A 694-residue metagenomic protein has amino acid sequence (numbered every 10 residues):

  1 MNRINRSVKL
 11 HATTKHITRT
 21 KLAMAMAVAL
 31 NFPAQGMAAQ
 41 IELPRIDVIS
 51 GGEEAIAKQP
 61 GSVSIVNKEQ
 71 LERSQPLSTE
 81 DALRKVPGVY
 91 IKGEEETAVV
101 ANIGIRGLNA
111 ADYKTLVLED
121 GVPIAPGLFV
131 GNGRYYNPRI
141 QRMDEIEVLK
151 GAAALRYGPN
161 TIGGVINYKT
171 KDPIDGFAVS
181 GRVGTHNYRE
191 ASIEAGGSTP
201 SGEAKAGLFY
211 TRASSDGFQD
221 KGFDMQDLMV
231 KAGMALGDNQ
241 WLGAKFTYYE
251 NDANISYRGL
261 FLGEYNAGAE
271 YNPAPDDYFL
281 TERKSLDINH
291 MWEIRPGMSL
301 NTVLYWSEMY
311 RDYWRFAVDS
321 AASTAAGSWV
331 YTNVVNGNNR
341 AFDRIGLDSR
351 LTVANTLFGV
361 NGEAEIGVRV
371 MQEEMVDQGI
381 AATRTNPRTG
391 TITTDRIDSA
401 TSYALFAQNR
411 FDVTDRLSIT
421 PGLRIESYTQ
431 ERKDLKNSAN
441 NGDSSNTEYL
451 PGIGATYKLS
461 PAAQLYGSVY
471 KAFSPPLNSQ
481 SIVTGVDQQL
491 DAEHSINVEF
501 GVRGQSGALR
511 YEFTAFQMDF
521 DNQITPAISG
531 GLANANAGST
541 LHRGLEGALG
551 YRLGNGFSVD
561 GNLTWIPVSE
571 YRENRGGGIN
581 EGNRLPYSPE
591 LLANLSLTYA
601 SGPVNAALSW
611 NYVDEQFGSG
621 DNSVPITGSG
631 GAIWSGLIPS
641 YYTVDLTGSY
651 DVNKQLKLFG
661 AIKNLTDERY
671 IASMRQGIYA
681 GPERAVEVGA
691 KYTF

Functional and structural regions predicted by a protein language model:
P44, R84-V122, P126: Extracytoplasmic beta-strand/coil segments of soluble accessory domains associated with Gram-negative outer-membrane
K114, V122-K150, Y168-K169: Short acidic/polar hinge/loop motifs at secondary-structure boundaries that mediate gating or recognition
A178, T185-S214, Q219-N254, Y278-I294 (+1 more regions): Transmembrane beta-barrel wall of Gram-negative outer-membrane proteins
I193, N289-E293, S299-A317, K458 (+3 more regions): Membrane-embedded beta-barrel scaffold of Gram-negative outer-membrane proteins
G237, N361-Q372, R396-F520, R552 (+4 more regions): Structural signature of Gram-negative outer-membrane beta-barrels, strongest in the C-terminal barrel of TonB-dependent
W241-L242, T247, T281-L435, K458 (+1 more regions): Face-selective signature of the C-terminal outer-membrane beta-barrel domain
E250-A269, Q372-T383, T429-R432, G452 (+6 more regions): Surface-exposed extracellular loop regions of Gram-negative outer-membrane beta-barrel proteins, predominantly
F358, D415, I419, Q517-D519 (+4 more regions): Gram-negative outer-membrane beta-barrel transporters
